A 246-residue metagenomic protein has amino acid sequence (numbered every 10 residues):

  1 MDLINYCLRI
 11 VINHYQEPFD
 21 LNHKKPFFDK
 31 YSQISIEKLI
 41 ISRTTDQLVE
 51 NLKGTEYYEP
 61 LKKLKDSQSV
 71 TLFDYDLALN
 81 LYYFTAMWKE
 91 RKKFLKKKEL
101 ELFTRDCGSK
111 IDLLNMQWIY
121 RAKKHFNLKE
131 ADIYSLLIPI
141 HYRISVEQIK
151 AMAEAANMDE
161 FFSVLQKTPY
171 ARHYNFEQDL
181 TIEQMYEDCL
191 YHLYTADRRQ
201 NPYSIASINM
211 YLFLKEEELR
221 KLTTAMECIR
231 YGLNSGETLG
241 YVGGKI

Functional and structural regions predicted by a protein language model:
M1-I246: Extended alpha-helical surfaces
